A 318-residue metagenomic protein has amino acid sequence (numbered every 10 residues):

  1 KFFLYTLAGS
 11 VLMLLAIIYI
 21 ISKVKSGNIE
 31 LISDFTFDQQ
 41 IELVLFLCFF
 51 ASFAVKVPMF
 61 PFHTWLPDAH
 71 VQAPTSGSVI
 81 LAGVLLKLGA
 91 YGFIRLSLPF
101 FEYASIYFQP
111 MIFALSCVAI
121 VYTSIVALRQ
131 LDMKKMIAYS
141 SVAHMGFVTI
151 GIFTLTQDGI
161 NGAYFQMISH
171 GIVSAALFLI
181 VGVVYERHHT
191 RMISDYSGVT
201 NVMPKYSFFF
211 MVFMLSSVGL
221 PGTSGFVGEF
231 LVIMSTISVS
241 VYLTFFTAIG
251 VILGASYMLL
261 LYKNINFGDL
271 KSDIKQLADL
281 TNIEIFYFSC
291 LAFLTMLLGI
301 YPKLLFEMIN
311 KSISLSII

Functional and structural regions predicted by a protein language model:
K1-F230, M234-N264: Hydrophobic transmembrane alpha-helices and their helix-loop junctions in integral membrane proteins
M203-K205, M258-I318: Cytoplasmic/organellar membrane-interface segments at the starts of transmembrane helices in multi-pass inner-membrane
